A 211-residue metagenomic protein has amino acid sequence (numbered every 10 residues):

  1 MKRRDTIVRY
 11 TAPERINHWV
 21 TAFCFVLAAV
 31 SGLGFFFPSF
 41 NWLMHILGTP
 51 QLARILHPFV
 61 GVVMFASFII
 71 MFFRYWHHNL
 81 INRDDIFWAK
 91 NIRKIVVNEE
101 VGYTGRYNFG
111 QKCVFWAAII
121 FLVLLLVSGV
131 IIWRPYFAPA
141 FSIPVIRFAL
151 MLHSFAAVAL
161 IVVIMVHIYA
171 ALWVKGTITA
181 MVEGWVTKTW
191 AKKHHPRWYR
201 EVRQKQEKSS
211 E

Functional and structural regions predicted by a protein language model:
M1-E211: Membrane-embedded alpha-helical bundles that constitute the cytochrome b-like, heme-associated redox core of multi-pass
